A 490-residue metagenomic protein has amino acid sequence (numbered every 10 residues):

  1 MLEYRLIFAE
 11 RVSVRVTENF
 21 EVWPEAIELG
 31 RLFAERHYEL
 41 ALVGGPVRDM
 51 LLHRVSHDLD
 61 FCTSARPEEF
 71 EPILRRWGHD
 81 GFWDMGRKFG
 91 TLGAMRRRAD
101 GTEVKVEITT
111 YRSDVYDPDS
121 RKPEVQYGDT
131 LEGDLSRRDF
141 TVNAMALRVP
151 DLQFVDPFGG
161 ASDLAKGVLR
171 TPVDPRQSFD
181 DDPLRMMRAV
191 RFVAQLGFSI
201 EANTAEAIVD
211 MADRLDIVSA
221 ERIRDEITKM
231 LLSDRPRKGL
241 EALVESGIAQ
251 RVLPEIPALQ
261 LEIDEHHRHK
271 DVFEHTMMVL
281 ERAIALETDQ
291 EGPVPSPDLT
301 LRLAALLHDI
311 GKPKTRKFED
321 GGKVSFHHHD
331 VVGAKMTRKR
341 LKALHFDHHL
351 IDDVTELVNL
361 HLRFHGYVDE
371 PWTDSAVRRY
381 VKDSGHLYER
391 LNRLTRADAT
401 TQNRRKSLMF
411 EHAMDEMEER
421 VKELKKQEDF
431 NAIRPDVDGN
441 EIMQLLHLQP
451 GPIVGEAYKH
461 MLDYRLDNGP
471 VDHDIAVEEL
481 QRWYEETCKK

Functional and structural regions predicted by a protein language model:
M1-K490: Catalytic cores of the polymerase beta-like nucleotidyltransferase superfamily and closely associated nucleotide
